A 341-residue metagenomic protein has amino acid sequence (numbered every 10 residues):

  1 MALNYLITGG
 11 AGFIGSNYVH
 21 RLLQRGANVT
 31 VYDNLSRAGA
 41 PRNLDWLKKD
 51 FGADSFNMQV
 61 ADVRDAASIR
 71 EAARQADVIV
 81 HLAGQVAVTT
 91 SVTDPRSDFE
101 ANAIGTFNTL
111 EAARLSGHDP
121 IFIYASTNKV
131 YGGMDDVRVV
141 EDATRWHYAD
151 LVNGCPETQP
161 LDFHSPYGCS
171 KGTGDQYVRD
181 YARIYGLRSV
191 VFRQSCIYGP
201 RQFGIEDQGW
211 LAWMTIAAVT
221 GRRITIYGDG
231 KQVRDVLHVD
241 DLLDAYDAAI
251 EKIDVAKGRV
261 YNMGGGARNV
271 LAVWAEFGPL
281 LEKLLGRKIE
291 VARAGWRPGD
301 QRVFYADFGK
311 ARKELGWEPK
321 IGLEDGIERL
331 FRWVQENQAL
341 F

Functional and structural regions predicted by a protein language model:
M1-I197, W317, R329, N337: N-terminal Rossmann-like NAD(P)+-binding domain of SDR-like oxidoreductases, especially those catalyzing
Y18, A61, C196, I216-F341: C-terminal substrate-binding subdomain of Rossmann-fold SDR/epimerase-dehydratase oxidoreductases
A40-N43, A87, D207-W210, M214 (+2 more regions): Activation loop
P41-L44, G133-R138, Q202-E206, V273-E276 (+1 more regions): Short aromatic-enriched loop/helix-cap "lid" or pocket-rim segments at secondary-structure transitions that line
R64, T93, A101-I104, T158 (+8 more regions): Residue-level signal for the nucleotide or nucleotide-sugar donor/cofactor binding architecture
S68, V78, S97, I104 (+4 more regions): Residue-level recognition of oxygen-bearing side chains
S91, D150-S165, S189-F203, W213-L237 (+1 more regions): A conserved pocket-lining segment of Rossmann-fold NAD(P)-dependent short-chain dehydrogenase/reductase
V92, Y124-A125, V191, G204-Q208 (+4 more regions): Non-catalytic, surface-exposed connector residues within folded enzymatic/regulatory domains
